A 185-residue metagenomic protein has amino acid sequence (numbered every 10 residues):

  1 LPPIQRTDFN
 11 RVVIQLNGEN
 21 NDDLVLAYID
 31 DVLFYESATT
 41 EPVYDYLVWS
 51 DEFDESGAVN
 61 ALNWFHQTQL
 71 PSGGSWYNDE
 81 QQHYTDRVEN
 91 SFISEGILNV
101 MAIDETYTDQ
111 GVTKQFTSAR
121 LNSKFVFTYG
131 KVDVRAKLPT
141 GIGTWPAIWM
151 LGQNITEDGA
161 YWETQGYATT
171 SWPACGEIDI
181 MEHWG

Functional and structural regions predicted by a protein language model:
L1-D8, M181, G185: Extracellular carbohydrate recognition and processing domains and analogous Trp-centered ligand-binding platforms
R6-N21: Predominantly extracellular/luminal carbohydrate-interaction, adhesion, and secreted-enzyme modules that are
F9, L24-D31: Edge beta-strands of jelly-roll/beta-sandwich modules across compartments, strongly enriched in secreted/luminal
L16-G18, Y28, V32-G185: GH16 jelly-roll
